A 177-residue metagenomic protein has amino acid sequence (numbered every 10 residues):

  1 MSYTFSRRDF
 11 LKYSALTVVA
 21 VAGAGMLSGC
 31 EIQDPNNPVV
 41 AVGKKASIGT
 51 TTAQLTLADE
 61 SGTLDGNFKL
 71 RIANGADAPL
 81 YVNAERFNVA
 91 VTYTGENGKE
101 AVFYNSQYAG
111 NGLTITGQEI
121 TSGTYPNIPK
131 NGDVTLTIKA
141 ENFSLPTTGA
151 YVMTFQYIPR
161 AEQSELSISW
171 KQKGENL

Functional and structural regions predicted by a protein language model:
S2-V18: N-terminal secretory signal peptides and thylakoid transit peptides that target proteins across membranes
E31-Q33: Bacterial signal peptide processing site
N36-S61: Low-complexity, acidic Ser/Thr/Pro/Gly-rich terminal tails and inter-domain linkers that flank the onset of structured
G43, T63, Q118, I128-D133 (+1 more regions): Solvent-exposed, conformationally flexible loop/turn segments
G66-N74: Short, well-ordered beta-strand segments enriched in hydrophobic/aromatic residues
A73-G132: The feature marks short-to-medium sequence segments in extracytoplasmic or secretory-pathway proteins
K130-L177: Surface-exposed edge beta-strand/loop patches
